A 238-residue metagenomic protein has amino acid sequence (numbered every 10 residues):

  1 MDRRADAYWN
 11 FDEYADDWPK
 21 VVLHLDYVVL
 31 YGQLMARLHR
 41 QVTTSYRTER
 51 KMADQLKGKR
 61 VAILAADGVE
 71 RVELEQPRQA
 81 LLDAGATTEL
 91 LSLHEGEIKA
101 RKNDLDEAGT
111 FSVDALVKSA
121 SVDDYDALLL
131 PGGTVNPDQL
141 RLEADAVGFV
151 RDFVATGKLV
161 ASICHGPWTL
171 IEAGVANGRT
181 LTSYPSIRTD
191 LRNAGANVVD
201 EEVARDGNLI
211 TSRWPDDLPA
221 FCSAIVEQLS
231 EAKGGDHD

Functional and structural regions predicted by a protein language model:
M1-L38: C-terminal hydrophobic helical "lid"/dimerization subdomain of Rossmann-like NAD(P)H-dependent oxidoreductases
R3-D6, D145, S186: Residue-level recognition of oxygen-bearing side chains
L38-T156, V160, W168-T180, R188-D238: Extended, subdomain-level signal for the structured scaffold at the beginning of enzyme domains
C164: Catalytic nucleophile serine of serine hydrolases, specifically the conserved "nucleophile elbow" pentapeptide
